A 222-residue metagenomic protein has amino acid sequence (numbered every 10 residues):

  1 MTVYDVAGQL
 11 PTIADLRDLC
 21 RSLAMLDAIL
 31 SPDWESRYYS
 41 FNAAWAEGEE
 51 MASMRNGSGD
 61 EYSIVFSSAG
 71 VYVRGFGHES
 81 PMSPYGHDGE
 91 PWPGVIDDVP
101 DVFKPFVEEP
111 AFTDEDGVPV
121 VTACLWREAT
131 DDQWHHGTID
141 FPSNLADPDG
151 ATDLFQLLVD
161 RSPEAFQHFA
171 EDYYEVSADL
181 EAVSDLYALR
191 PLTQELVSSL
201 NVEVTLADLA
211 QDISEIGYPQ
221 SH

Functional and structural regions predicted by a protein language model:
M1-G59, S68-A69, S83-H222: N-terminal domain-onset segments
Y72-R74: Short, conserved beta-strand/beta-arch hydrophobic-aromatic motifs that form part of recognition grooves or interface
F76-S83: Short, solvent-exposed aromatic-acidic interface loops
